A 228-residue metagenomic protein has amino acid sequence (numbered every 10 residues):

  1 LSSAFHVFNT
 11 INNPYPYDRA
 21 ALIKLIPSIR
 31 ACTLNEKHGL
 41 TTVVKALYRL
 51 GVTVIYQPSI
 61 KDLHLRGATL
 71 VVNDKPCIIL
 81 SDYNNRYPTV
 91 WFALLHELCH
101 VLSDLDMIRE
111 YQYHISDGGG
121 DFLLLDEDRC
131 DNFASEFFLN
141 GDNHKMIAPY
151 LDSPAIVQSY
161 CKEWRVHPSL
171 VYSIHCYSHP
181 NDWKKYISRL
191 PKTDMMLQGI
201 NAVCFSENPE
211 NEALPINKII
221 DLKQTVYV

Functional and structural regions predicted by a protein language model:
L1-V228: Active-site hotspot residues in diverse enzymes, especially metal/ion-binding acidic/histidine motifs
